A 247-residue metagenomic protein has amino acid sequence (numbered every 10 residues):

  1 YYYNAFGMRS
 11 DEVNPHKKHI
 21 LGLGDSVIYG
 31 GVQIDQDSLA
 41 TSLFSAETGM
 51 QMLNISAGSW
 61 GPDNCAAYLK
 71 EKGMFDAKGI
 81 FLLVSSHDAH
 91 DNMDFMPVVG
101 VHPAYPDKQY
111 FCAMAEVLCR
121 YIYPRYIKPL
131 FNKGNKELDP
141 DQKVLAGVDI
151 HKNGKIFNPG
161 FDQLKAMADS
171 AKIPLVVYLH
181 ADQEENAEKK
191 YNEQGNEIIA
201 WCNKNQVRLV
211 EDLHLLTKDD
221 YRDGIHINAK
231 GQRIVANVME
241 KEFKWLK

Functional and structural regions predicted by a protein language model:
Y1-A46, L216-D219: Membrane/wall-proximal cationic-aromatic binding patches
K18, G49-Q51, F75-I80, D169-L175 (+1 more regions): Loop/turn elements at helix/coil->beta-strand transitions in domains of secreted/extracellular proteins
G24, S56, F81-S85, V176-A181: Short beta-strand segments
G31-D107: Conserved SGNH/GDSL esterase-like catalytic core that processes O-acyl groups on lipids and polysaccharides
S86-I199, D212-Y221: Serine-dependent acyl-ester chemistry module
D223-K247: Histidine-centered active-site loop/cap adjacent to the catalytic His in serine esterases/O-acetyl transfer systems
